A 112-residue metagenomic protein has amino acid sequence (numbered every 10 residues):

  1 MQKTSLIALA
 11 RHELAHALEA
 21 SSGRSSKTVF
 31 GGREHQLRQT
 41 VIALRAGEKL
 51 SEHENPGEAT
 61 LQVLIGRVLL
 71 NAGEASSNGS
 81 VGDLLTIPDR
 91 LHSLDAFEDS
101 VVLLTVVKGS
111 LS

Functional and structural regions predicted by a protein language model:
M1-Q36, N71: A short, N-terminal "cap"/entry segment at the start of jelly-roll beta-barrel domains of the cupin/DSBH fold
G23-S26, R38-N55, V81, D89: Conserved short histidine dyad/triad with adjacent acidic residue
T28-G32, L50-N55, A72, D95-A96: Short histidine-centered beta-strand/loop micro-motifs that create catalytic or ligand/metal-coordination sites
G57-G73: Glycine- and acidic-residue-biased ligand/ion/polar-headgroup-sensing regions
L64-I65, S80-V81, E98: A cytosolic small-molecule/anion-sensing beta-strand core signal
G73-R90: Short acidic-glycine-tyrosine-enriched beta hairpin
D89-S112: Ligand-binding loop in jelly-roll beta-barrel domains
